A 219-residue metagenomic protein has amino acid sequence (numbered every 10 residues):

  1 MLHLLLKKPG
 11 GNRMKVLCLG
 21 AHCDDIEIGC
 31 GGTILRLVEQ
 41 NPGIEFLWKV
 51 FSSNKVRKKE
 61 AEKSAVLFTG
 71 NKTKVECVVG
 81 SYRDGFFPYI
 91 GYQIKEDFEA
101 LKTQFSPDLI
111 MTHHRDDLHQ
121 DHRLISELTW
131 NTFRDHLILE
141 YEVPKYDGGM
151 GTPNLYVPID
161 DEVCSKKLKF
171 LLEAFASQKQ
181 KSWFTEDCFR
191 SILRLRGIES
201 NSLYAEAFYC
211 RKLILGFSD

Functional and structural regions predicted by a protein language model:
M1-K145, G151, I192-R196, S200-L203 (+1 more regions): Active-site beta-strand->loop->alpha-helix modules in alpha/beta enzyme cores, enriched in Gly/His/Asp(Glu)
S64-T69, P158-I159, F170-S177, I192: Helix-loop "lid/cap" segments that line or gate small-molecule binding pockets
Y82, V143, I159-D161, C210: Active-site donor-binding loop signature of nucleotide-sugar glycosyltransferases
D147-D161: Phosphate-binding/catalytic loops
E162-D187: A charged, well-structured terminal subsegment
C188-L195, F208-C210: A short, charged, Gly/Pro-tolerant segment at domain boundaries
A205-D219: Short, amphipathic C-terminal "tail helix"
